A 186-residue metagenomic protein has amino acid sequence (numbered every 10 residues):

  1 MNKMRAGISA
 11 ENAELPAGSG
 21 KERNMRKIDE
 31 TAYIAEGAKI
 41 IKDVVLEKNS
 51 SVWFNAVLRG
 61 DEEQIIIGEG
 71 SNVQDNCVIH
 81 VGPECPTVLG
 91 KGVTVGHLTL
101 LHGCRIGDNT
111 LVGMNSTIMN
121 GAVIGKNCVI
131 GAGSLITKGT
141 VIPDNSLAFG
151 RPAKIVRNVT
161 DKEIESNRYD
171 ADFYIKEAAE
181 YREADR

Functional and structural regions predicted by a protein language model:
M1-M4: Methionine residue identity
A6, M25, A56-L58: Generic preference for hydrophobic/aromatic residues in regular secondary structure cores
G7-A17: Short, low-complexity, charge-dense intrinsically disordered segments
E11-A13, W53, P143: Exposed boundary/loop context
G18-I28, D61-E69, D75-C77, V81-G82 (+3 more regions): Glycine-rich hexapeptide-repeat left-handed beta-helix
E22-V52: N-terminal segments that cap or nucleate solenoid repeat domains
